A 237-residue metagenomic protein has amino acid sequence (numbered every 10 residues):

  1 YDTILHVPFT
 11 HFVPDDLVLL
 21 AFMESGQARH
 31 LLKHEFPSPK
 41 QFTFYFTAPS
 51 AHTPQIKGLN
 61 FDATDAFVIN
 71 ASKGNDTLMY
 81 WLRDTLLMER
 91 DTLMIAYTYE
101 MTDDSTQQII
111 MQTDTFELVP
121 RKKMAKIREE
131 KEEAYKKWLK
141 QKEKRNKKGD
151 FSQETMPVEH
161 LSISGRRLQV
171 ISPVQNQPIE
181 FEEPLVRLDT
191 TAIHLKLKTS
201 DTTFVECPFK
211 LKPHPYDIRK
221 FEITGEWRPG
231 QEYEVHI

Functional and structural regions predicted by a protein language model:
Y1-I237: N-terminal targeting or signal-anchor segments and their processing/structural boundaries
